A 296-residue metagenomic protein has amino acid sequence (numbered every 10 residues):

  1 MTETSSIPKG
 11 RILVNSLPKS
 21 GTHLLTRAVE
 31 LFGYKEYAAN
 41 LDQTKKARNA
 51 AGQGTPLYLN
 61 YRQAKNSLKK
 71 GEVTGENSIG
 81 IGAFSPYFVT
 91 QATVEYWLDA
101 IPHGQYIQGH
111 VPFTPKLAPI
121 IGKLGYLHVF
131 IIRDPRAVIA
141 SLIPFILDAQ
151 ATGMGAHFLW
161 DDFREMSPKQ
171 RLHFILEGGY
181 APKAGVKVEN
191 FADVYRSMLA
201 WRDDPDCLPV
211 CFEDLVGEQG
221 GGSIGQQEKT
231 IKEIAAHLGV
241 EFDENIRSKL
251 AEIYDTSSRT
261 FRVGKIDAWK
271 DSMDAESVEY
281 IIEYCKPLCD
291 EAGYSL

Functional and structural regions predicted by a protein language model:
M1-I12, L17-P18, A181-G185, V194-Y195 (+2 more regions): PAPS-dependent sulfotransferases, especially Golgi type II membrane carbohydrate sulfotransferases
M1-P168, I175-P209, G217, Y284: PAPS-dependent sulfotransferase catalytic domain
Q170-H173, Y294: Residue-level marker of intrinsically disordered, low-complexity segments enriched for small/polar residues
